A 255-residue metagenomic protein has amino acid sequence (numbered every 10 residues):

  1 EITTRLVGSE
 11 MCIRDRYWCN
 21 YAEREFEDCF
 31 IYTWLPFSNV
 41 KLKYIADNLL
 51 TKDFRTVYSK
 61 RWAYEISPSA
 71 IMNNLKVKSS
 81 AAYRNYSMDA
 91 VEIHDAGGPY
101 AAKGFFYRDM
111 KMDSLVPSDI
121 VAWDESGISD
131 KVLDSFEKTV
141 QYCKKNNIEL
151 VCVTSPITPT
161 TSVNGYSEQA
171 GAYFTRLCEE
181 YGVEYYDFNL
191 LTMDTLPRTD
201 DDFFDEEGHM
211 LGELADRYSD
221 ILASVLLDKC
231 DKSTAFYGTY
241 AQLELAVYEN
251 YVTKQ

Functional and structural regions predicted by a protein language model:
E1-G8, C12-I13: Single conserved hydrophobic/aromatic residue that forms the stacking wall/gate of nucleotide- or nucleobase-binding
S9, C19-A22: Soluble catalytic regions of membrane-associated enzymes that act on cell-envelope and secretory-pathway components
E10, L150-T154, E184-D187: Structural recognition of the beta-strand scaffold that forms the well-ordered cores of secreted hydrolase catalytic
R14-C19, I157-T160, L191-D194: Solvent-exposed loop/turn segments at secondary-structure junctions within structured extracellular/periplasmic domains
E25-N146, T234-Q255: Secreted/periplasmic serine-hydrolase-like ester/acetyl group-modifying domain
S126-V132, P159-E168: Acidic-and-aromatic substrate-binding clefts and catalytic sites of carbohydrate-active enzymes
T139-N164: Active-site segments of SGNH/GDSL-like serine hydrolases that catalyze O-acetyl group transfer/hydrolysis on lipids
V163-Q255: C-terminal regions of proteins
